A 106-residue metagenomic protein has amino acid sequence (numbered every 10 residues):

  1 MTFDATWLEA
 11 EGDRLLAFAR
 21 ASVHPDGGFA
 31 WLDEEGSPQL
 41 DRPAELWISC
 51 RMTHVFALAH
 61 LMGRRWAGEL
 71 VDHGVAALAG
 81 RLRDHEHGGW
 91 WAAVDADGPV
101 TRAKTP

Functional and structural regions predicted by a protein language model:
M1-P106: Glycan-recognition and catalytic cores of secretory/periplasmic carbohydrate-active enzymes
